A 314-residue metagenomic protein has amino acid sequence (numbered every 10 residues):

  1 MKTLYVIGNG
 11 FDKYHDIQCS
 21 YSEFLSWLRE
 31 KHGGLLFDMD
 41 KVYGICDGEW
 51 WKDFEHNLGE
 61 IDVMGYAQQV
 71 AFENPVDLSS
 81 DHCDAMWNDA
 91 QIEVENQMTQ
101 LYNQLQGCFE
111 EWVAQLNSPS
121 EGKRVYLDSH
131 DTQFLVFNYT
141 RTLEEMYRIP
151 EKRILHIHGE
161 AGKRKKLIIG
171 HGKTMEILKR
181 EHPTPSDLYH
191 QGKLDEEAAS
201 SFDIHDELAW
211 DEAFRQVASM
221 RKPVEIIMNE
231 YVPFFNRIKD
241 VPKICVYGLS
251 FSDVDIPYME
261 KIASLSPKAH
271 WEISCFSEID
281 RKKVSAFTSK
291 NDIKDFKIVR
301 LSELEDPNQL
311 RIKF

Functional and structural regions predicted by a protein language model:
M1-I7, F11, H15, N229-F314: SIR2/sirtuin-family catalytic core signature
M1-L35: An N-terminal structural lobe/cap that precedes and organizes the functional/catalytic core across diverse proteins
I7, S26, L155, G159-E160 (+1 more regions): Conserved beta-strand -> loop -> alpha-helix junction used to position metal-binding or nucleic-acid-contacting
Y21-L25, E151-I154, K261-S264: Glycine-rich, phosphate-binding/catalytic loops in enzymes
R29-Y43, W271-I279: Short, conserved aromatic-histidine micro-motifs
F37-A209: Extended, H/D-rich, highly charged conserved domains that either
V113-K123, S219-N236: A Trp-anchored, charged/polar loop motif used as the substrate-binding/catalytic surface of acyl/ester-handling
E207-I226, R237-S250: Acidic/glycine-enriched edge-of-secondary-structure segments
